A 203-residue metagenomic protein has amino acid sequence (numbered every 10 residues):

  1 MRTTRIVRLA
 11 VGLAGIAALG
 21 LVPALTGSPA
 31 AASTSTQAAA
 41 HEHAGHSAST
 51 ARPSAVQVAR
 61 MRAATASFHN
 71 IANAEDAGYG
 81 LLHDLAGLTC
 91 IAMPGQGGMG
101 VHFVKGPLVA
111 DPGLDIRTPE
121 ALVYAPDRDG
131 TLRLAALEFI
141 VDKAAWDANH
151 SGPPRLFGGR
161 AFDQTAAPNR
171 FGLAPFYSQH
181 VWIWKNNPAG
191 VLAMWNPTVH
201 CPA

Functional and structural regions predicted by a protein language model:
M1-T4, V56-V58: General helical secondary-structure elements
R2-A32: Secretory targeting and sorting signals
S33-A203: Primary mode marks residue(s) on the alpha4-beta5-alpha5 output face of response regulator receiver
